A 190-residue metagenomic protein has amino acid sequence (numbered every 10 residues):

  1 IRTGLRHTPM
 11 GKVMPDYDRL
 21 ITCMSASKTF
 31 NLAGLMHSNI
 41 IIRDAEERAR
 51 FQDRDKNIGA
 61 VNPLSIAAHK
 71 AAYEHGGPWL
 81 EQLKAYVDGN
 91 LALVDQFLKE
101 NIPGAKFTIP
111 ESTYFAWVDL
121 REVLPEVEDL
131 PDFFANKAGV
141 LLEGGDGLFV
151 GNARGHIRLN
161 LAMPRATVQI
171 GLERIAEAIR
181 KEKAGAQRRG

Functional and structural regions predicted by a protein language model:
I1-L32: Active-site pre-lysine segment of PLP-dependent enzymes
L20, A105, V140: Short, conserved active-site loop motifs that form the nucleotide-linked donor/cofactor pocket
L20-L35, R48-K70, G77: Active-site region of PLP-dependent enzymes
H37-D44: Short beta-strand-to-turn element immediately C-terminal to the catalytic PLP-Schiff-base lysine in fold type I
A49-D55, A72-D95, E126-V127: Structural signature of PLP-dependent enzymes
K70, A85-D95, F107-L120: Conserved glycine-rich beta-strand-loop-beta hairpin in the small C-terminal domain of fold type I
F133-L141, L148-G190: PLP-dependent enzyme catalytic core of the Aspartate aminotransferase-like
